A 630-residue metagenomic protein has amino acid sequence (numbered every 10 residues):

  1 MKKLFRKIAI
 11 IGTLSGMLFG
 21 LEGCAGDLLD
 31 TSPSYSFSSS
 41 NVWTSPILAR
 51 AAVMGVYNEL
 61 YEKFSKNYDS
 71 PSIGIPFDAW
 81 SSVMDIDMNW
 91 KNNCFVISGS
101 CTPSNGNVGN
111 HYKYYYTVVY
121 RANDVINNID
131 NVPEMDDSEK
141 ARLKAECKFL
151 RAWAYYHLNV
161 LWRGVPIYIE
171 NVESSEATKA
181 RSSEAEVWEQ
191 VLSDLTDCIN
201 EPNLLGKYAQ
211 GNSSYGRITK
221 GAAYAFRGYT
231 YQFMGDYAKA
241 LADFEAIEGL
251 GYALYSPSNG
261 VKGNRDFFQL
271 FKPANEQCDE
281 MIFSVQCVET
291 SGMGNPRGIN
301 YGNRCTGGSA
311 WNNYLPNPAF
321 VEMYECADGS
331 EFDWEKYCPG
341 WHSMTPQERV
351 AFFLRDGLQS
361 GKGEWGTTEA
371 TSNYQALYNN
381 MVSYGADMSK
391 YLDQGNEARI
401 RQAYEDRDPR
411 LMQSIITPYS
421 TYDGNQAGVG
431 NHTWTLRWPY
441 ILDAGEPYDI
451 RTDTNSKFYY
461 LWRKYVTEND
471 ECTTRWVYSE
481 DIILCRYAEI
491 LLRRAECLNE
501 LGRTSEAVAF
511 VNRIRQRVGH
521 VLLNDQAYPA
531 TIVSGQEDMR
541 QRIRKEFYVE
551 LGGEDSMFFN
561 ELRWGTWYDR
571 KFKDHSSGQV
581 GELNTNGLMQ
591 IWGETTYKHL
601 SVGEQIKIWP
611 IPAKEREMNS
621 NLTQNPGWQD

Functional and structural regions predicted by a protein language model:
C24-L28, Y57, Y115-Y116, Q190-L192 (+8 more regions): Long, intrinsically disordered, low-complexity segments
C24-S72, N619-D630: Membrane-proximal, proline-rich intrinsically disordered regions
S45-Y68, D85-W162, E176-E189, L195-Q210 (+8 more regions): Conserved, well-structured interaction surfaces
P339, M344-R486: Flexible, polar/acidic helix-loop-strand segments at domain edges
